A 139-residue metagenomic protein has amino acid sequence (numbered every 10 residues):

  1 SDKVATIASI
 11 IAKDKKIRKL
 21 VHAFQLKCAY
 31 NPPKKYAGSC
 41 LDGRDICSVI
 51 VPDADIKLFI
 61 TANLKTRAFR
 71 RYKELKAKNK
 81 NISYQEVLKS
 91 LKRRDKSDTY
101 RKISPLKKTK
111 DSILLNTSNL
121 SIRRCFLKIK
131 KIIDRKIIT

Functional and structural regions predicted by a protein language model:
S1-A37, F69, Q85-K102, I113 (+1 more regions): ATP-dependent small-molecule kinase phosphotransfer cores that center on conserved nucleotide phosphate-binding segments
S1-D2, V49-V51, P105-T109: Short, flexible turn/loop "capping" segments at secondary-structure junctions
A12-K78: ATP-dependent NMP and nucleoside kinases share a basic, alpha-helical "lid"
I46, R101-S104: Short beta-strand/turn micro-motifs at beta-sheet edges
D55-I56, K107-I122: Phosphate-binding beta-loop-alpha motif at adenosine-nucleotide cofactor sites
I82-E86, K107: Alpha-helix N-cap and coil->helix boundary residues
K128-T139: C-terminal alpha-helix
